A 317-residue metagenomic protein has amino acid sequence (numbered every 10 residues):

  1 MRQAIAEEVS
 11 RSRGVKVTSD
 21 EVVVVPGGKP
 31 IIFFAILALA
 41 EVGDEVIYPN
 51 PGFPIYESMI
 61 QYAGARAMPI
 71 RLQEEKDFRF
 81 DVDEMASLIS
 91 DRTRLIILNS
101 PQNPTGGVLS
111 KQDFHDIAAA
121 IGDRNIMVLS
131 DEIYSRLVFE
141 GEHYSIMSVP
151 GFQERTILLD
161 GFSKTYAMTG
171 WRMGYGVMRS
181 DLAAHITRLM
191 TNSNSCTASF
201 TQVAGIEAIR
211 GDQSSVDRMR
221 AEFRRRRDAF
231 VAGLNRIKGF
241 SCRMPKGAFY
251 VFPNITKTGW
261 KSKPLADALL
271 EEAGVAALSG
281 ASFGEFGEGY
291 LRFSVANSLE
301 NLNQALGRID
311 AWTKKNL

Functional and structural regions predicted by a protein language model:
M1, I5, G28-I31: Generic hydrophobic, aliphatic-rich segments that mediate packing or membrane embedding
A4-E7, R11-S12: Glycine-rich loop-to-alpha-helix module at the N-terminal edge of alpha/beta enzyme cores
R11-L317: PLP-dependent class I/II
